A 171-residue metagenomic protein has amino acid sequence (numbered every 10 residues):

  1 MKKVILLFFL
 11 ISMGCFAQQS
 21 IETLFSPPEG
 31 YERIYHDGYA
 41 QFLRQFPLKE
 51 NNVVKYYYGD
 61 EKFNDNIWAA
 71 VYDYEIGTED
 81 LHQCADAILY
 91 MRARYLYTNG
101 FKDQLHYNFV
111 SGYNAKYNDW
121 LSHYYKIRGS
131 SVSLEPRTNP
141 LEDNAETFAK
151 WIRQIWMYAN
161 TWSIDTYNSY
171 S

Functional and structural regions predicted by a protein language model:
K3-M13: Sec-dependent N-terminal signal peptides
Q18-N66, A70, E75-Q83: N-terminal module-boundary/linker segments of secreted carbohydrate-active enzymes
Y72-D80, L96-V110: Surface-exposed patches in mature extracellular/periplasmic domains of secreted proteins
G77-Y95, N144, F148: Active-site nucleophilic cysteine motif
A87, M91, K102-Y124: Acidic helix-start/capping segments at beta-turn-to-alpha-helix junctions
R92-N99, Y124, R128, I155-A159: Sec/Tat-exported extracytoplasmic proteins
S122-R153: Low-complexity, serine/threonine/proline-enriched polar segments
E146-S171: ...with weaker cross-activation on analogous glycine-rich loops/strands in unrelated enzymes
